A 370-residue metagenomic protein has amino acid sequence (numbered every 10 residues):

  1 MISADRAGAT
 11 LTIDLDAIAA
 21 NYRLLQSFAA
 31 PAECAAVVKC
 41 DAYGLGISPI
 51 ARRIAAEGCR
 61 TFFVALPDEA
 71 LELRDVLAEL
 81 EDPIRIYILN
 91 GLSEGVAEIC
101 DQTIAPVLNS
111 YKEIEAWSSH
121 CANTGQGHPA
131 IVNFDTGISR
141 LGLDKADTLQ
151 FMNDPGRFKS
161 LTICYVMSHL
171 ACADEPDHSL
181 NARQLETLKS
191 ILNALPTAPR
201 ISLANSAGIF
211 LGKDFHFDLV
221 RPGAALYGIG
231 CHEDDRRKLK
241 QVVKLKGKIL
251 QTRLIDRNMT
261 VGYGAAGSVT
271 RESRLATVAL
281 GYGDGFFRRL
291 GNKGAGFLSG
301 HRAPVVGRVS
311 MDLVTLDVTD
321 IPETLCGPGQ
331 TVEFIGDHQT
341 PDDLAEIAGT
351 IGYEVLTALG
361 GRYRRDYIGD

Functional and structural regions predicted by a protein language model:
I2-A19, E69, L92-E94, E98 (+2 more regions): Active-site anion/phosphate-binding pocket segments in diverse small-molecule metabolic enzymes
I2-D5, A9-T12, A30-S202, H216: Active-site-proximal beta-alpha core segment in soluble small-molecule metabolic enzymes
A17-A35: Nucleotide phosphate-binding/pyrophosphate-handling subdomain across enzymes that bind or process nucleotide phosphates
Q26-F28, Y43, G267-V269: Short secondary-structure boundary/capping segments within folded domains
